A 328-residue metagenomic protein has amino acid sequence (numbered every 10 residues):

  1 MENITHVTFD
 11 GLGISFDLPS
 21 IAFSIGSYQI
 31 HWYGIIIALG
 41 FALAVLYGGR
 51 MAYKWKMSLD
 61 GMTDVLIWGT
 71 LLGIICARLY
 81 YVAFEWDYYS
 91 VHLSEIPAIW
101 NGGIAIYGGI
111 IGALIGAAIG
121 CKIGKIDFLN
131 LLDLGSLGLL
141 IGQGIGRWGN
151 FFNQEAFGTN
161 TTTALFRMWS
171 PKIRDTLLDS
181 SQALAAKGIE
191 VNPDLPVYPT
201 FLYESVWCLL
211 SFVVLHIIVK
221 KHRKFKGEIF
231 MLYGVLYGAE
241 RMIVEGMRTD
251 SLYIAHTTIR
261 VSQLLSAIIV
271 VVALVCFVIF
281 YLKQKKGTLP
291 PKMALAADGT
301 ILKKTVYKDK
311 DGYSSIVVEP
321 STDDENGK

Functional and structural regions predicted by a protein language model:
M1-K328: A feature for loop-to-transmembrane-helix boundaries and adjacent hydrophobic helices in multi-pass integral membrane
